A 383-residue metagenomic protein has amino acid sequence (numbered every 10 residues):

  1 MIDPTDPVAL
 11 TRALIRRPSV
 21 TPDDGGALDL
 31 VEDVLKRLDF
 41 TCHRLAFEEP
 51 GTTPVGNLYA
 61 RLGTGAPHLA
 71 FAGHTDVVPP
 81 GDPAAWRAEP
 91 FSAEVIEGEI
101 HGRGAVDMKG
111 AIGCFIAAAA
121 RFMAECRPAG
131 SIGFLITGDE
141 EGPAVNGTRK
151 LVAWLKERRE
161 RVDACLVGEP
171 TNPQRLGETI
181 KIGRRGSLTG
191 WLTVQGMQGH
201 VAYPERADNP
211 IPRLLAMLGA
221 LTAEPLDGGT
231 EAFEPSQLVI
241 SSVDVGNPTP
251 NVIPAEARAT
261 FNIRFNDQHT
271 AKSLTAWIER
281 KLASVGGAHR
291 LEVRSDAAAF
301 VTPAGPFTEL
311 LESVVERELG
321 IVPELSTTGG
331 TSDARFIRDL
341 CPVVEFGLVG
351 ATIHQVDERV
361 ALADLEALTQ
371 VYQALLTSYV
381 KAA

Functional and structural regions predicted by a protein language model:
M1-H101, A124-P128: Acidic/His- and Gly-rich active-site-bordering loop/insert found across diverse amide/peptide-bond hydrolases
I2, P170-R175, I182, L188-A383: Metal-dependent amide/peptide-bond hydrolase catalytic core, centered on the "pita-bread" metallohydrolase fold
V20, D76, A85, E141 (+2 more regions): Catalytic metal-binding/acid-base residues of hydrolase active sites
H43, L69-F71, L135, L166 (+1 more regions): Hydrophobic/aromatic beta-strand patches that form the interior of the parallel beta-sheet core in alpha/beta enzyme
A46, I136, V293-S295: Residue-level recognition of beta-strand->loop/alpha-helix junctions
F71, E94-V145, L188-V194, V201-P225 (+2 more regions): Alpha-helical metal-binding/catalytic segments enriched in His/Glu/Asp
P80-V95, G183-T193, S313-V314: Acidic-glycine-rich active-site phosphate/pyrophosphate-binding loop
M108-G183, A383: Acidic/histidine-rich catalytic neighborhood of metal-dependent amide-processing enzymes
